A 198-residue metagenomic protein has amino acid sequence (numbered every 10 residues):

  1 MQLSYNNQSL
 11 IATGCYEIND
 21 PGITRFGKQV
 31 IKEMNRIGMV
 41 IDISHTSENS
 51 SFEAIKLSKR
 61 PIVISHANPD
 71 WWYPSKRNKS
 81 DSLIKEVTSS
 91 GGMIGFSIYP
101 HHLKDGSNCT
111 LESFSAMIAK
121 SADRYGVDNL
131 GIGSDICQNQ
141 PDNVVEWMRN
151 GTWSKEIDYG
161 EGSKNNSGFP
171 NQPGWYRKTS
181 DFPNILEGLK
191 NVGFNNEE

Functional and structural regions predicted by a protein language model:
M1-S107, S115-R124, N129, G151-G160: Extended, charged catalytic domains and RNA/DNA-binding interfaces, predominantly in divalent-metal-using enzymes
F52, I62, G133-D135, I185 (+1 more regions): N-terminal, helix-rich and Lys/Arg-enriched segments in bacterial and organellar proteins
S97-I98, Y125-W175: Short acidic/histidine-rich active-site segments
S115, R124-V127, E146, N184-N191 (+1 more regions): Substrate-binding and catalytic surfaces of secreted/luminal carbohydrate-active proteins
K164-E198: Mid-to-C-terminal alpha-helical segments outside catalytic/metal-binding sites
